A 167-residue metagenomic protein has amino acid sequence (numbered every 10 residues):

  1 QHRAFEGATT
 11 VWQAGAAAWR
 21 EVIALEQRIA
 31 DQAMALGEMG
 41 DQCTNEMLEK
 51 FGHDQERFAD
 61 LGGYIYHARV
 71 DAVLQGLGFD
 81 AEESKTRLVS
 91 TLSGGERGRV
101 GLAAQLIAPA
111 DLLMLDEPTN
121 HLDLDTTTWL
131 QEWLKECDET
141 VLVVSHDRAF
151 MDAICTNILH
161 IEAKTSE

Functional and structural regions predicted by a protein language model:
Q1-E167: ABC ATP-binding cassette signature C-motif
